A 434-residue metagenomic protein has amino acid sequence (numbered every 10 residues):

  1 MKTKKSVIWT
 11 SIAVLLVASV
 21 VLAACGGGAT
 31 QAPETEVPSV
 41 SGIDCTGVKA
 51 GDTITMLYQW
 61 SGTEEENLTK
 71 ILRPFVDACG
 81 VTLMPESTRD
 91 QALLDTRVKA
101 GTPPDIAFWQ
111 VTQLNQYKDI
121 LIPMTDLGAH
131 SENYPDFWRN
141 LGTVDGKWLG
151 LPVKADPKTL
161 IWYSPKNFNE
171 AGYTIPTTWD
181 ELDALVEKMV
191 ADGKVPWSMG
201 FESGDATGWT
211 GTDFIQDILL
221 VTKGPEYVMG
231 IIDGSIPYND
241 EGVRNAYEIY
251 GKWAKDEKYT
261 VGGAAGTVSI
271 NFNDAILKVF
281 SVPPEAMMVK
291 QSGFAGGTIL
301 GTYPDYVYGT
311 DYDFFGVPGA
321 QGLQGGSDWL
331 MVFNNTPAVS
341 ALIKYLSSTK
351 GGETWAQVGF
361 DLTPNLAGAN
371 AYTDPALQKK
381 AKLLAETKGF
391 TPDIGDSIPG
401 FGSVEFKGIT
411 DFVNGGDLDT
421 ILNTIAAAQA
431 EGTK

Functional and structural regions predicted by a protein language model:
K5, L22-N115, A129-S131, T354 (+2 more regions): Conserved N-terminal structural module of periplasmic/extracytoplasmic solute-binding proteins
V37-V48, V111-T159: Hinge/lid segment of periplasmic solute-binding proteins
K49, T53, N169, L383-K434: Conserved C-terminal helix/tail region of periplasmic/extracytoplasmic solute-binding proteins
R73, A78, V289-L362: Extracytoplasmic/periplasmic substrate-recognition and gating elements
T96-R97, P104-D105, S131-K166, P196 (+3 more regions): A structural signal for short loop-to-beta-strand junctions that line the ligand-binding cleft of periplasmic/secreted
K118-D119, R139-T177, F201-I231, Q324-L330 (+2 more regions): Periplasmic solute-binding protein
I232-T267: Glycine-centered hinge/linker elements that transmit conformational signals in sensory and ligand-binding systems
G309, A356-V404: Long, aromatic- and glycine/proline-rich binding clefts that accommodate carbohydrate-like moieties
